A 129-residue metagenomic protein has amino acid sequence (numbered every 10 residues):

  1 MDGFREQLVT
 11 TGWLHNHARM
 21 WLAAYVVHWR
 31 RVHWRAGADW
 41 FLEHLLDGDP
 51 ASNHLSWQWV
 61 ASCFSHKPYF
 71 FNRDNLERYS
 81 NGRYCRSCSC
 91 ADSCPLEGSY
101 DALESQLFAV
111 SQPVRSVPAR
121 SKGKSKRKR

Functional and structural regions predicted by a protein language model:
M1-N16, A24-R129: C-terminal catalytic domain of photolyase/cryptochrome flavoproteins, centering on the FAD-binding pocket
W21: Short, conserved phosphate-binding/catalytic loop or strand-edge motifs used in phosphoryl-/nucleotidyl-transfer
